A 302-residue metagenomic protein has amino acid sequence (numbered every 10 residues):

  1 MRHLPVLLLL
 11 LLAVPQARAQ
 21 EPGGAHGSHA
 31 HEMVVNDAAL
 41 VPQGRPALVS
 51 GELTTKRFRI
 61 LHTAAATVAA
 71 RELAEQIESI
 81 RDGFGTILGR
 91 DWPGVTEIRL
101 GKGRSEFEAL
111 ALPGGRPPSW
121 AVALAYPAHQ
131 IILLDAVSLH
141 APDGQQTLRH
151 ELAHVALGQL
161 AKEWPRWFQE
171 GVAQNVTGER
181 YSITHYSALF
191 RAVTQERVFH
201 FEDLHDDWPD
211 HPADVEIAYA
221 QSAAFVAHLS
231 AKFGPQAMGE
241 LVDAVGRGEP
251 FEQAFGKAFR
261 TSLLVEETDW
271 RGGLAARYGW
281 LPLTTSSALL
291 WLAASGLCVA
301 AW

Functional and structural regions predicted by a protein language model:
P5-A13: Bacterial N-terminal signal peptides
L7, G24, H154: Alpha-helical and His/Cys-centered functional microenvironments
A17-A19: Boundary at the C-terminal end of the N-terminal hydrophobic targeting segment
G27-P165, W208, A218, P250-F251: Juxtacatalytic substrate-recognition/specificity segment
D37-L40, R116-Q146, V155-A288: Acidic/His/Gly-enriched intrinsically disordered linker/tail segments that often contain short helix/coil "MoRF-like"
L283-W302: Selective detector of the "anchor" transmembrane alpha-helix that sits immediately C-terminal
